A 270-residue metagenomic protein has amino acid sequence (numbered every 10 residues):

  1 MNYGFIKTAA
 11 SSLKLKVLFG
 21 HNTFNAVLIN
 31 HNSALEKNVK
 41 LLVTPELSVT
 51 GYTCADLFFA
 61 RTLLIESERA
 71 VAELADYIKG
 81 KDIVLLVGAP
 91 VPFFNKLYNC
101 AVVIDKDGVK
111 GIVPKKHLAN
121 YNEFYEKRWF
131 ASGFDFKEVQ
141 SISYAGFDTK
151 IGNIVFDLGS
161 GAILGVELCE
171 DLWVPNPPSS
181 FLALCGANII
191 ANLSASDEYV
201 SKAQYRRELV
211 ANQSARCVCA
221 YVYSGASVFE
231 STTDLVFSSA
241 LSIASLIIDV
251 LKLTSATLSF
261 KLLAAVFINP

Functional and structural regions predicted by a protein language model:
M1-V250: Enzyme catalytic cores with a strong preference for nitrogen-chemistry domains
S238-I248, K252-L263, F267-P270: Low-acidity, Ser/Thr- and Arg-rich intrinsically disordered low-complexity segments
